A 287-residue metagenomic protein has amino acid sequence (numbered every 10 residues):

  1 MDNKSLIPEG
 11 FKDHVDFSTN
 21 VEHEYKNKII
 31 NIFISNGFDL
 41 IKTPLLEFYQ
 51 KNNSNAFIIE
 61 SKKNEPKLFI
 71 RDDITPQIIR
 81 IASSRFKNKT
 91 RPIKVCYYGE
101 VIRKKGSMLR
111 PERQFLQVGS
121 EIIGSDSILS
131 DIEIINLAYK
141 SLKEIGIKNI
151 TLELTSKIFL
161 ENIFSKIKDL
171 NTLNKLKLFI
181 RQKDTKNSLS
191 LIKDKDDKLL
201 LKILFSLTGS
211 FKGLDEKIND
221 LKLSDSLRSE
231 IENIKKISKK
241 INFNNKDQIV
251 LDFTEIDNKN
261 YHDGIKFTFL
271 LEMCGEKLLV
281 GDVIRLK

Functional and structural regions predicted by a protein language model:
M1-T19: Auxiliary tRNA-acceptor-end handling modules of aminoacyl-tRNA synthetases
D2, I41-F69: Polyanion/phosphate-binding surface patch
S18-N36, E47-F48, N64-E65, T75-N88 (+2 more regions): Positively charged, Gly/Ser-enriched RNA/tRNA-binding surfaces
F57-K63, K168-D194: Acidic, His- and aromatic-enriched active-site or binding-groove loops in soluble protein domains that engage sugars
L152-T155, K175-F179, D252: A generic structural motif
L154-I167, R181-D184: Short, conserved secondary-structure transition motifs
E161-L170, N260-F267: Short glycine/threonine-rich loop-to-helix capping motif typified by GTGT followed within a few residues by an Asp-Pro
